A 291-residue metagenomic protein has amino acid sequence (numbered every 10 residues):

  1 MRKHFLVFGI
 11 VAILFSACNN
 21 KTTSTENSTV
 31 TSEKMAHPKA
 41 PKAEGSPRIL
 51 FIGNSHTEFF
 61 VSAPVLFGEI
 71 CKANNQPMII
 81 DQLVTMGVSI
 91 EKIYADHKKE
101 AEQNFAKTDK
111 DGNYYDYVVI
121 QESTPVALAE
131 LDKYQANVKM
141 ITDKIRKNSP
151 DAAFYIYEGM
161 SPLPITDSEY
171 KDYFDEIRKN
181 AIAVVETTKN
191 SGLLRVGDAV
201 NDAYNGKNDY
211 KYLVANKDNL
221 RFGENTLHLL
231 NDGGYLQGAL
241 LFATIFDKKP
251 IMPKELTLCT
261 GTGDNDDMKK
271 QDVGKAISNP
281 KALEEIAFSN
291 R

Functional and structural regions predicted by a protein language model:
R2-F8: Sec-dependent signal peptide recognition, specifically the positively charged N-region followed immediately by
L14-A17: C-terminal motif of bacterial Sec signal peptides marking the signal peptidase cleavage site
N19-K21: Bacterial signal peptide processing site
E26-R48: N-terminal low-complexity, Pro/Thr/Ser-rich intrinsically disordered segments that act as propeptides or flexible
R48, I52, E58-A136: Conserved SGNH/GDSL esterase-like catalytic core that processes O-acyl groups on lipids and polysaccharides
I52-G53, Y157: Short hydrophobic segments within beta-strands
A106-N231, A243: Alpha-helical cap/lid subdomain in secreted, periplasmic, or secretory-pathway luminal O-acyl-processing enzymes
L220-H228, D232-R291: Conserved catalytic region of serine esterases and O-acyltransferases that act on ester linkages in lipids
